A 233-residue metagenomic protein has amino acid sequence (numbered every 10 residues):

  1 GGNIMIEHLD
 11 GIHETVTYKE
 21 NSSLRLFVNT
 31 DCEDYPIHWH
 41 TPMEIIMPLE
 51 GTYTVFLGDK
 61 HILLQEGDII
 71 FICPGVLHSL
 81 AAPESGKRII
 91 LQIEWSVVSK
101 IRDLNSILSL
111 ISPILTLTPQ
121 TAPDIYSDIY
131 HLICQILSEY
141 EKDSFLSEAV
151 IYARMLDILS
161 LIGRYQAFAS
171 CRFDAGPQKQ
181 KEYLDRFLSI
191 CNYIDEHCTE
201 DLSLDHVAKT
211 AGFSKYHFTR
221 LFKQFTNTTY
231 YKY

Functional and structural regions predicted by a protein language model:
I4-L26, L77-E141, L159-C171: A hydrophobic/aromatic-rich effector-binding and dimerization subdomain of bacterial HTH-type transcriptional regulators
L24-H40: Conserved short histidine dyad/triad with adjacent acidic residue
D31-C32, E66-G67, G75, S85 (+1 more regions): Tight coil/turn sites that cap or link beta-strands
H38-V55: Short, conserved beta-strand element in jelly-roll/cupin
T52-T54, I70, P74-S79, V97-V98: Histidine-centered metal-chelating micro-motifs
D59-C73: Short acidic-glycine-tyrosine-enriched beta hairpin
Y140-D157: All-alpha amphipathic helical-bundle segments outside canonical DNA-binding/catalytic cores that form hydrophobic
R164-A167, S189, Y193-Y233: Basic/polar phosphate-binding segments, predominantly the helix-turn-helix DNA-binding elements of transcriptional
